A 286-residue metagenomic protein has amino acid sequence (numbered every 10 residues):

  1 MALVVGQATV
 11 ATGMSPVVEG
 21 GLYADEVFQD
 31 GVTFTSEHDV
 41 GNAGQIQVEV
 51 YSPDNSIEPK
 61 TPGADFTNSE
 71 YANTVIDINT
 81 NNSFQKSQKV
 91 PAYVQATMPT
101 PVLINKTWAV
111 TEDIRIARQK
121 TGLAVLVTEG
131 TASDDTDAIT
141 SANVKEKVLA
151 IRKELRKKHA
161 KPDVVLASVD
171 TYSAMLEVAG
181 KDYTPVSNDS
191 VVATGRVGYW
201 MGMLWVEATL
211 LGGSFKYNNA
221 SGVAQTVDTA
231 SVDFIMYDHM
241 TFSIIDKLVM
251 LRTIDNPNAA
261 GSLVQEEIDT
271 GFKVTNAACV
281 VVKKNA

Functional and structural regions predicted by a protein language model:
A2-M14, E19-V32, E37-Q45, E49-Y51 (+2 more regions): Sequence/fold signature of self-assembling virion shell proteins
I46-V48, S52-G63: Basic, low-complexity segments
I57-P59, M98, A174-E177, K273-T275: Short helix/loop capping segments that flank catalytic or ligand/cofactor-binding pockets
E58-I104: Long, hydrophobic/aromatic-enriched structural stretches that serve as scaffold segments
V90-A160, V169, V281-A286: Alpha-helical scaffold segments that mediate packing/assembly in large oligomeric complexes
K161-D189: Generalized protein targeting/export and membrane-interface segments
